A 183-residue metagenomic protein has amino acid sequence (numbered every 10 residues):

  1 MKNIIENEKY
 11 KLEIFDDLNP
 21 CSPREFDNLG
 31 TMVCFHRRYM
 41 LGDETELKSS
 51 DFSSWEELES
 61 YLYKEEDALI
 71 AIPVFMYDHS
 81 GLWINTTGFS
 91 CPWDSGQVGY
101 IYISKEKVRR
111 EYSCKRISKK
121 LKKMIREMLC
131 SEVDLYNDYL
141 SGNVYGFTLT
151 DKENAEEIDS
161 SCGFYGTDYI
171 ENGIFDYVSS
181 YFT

Functional and structural regions predicted by a protein language model:
M1-T183: Acidic interaction surfaces
